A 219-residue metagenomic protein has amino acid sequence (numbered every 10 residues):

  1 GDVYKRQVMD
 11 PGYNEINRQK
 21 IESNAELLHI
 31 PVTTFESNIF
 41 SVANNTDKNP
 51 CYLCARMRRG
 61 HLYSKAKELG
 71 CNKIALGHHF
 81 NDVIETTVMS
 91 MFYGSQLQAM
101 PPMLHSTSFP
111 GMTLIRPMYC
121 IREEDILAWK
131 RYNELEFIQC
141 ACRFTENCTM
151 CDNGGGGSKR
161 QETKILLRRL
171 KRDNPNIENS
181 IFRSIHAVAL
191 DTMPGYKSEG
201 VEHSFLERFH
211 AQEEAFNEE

Functional and structural regions predicted by a protein language model:
G1-L97, P101, H105, E124-Y132 (+1 more regions): ATP-dependent adenylation/nucleotidyltransferase module used to activate substrates
A43-K48, I84, V88, Q96-L97 (+6 more regions): Charge-rich, low-complexity amphipathic helices in intrinsically disordered tails/linkers adjacent to domains
L53, A75, P117, I121 (+2 more regions): A short glycine-/small-residue-rich loop at the edge of a beta-strand within enzyme catalytic domains
R56-L69, M103-F109, T163-S184: Short, basic, helix/turn surface patches
N81-E162, L166-L167: Catalytic subdomain that performs nucleotidyl-dependent activation
L135-E219: The feature marks non-catalytic terminal segments
